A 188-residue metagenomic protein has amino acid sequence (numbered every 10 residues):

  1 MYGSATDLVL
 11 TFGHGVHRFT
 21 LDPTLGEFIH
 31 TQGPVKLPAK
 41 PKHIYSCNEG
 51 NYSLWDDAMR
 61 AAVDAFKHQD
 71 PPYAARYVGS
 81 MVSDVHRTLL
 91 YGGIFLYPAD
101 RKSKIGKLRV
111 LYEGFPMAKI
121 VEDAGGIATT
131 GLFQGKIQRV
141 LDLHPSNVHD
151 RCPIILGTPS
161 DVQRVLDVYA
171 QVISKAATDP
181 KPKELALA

Functional and structural regions predicted by a protein language model:
M1-A188: IMPase-like, lithium-sensitive Mg2+-dependent phosphomonoesterase catalytic core
